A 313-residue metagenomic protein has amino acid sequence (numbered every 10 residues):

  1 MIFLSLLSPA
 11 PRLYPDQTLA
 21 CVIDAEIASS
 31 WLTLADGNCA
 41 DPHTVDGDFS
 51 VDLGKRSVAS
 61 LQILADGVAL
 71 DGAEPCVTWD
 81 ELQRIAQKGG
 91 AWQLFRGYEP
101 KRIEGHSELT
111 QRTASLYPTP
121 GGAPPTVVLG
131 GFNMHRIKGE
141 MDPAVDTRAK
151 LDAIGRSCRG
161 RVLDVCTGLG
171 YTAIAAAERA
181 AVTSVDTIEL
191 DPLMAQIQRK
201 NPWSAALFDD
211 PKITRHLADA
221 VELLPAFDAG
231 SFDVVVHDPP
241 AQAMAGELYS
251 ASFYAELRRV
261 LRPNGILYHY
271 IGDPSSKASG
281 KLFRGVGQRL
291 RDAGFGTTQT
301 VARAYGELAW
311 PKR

Functional and structural regions predicted by a protein language model:
M1-P118: N-terminal auxiliary segments of SAM/dcSAM-dependent transferases
C158-G168: Conserved class I S-adenosyl-L-methionine
L169-V182: Conserved SAM-binding loop of SAM-dependent methyltransferases across substrates and taxa, primarily the Class I
S184-E189: Conserved SAM-binding motif I beta-strand of class I
L190-D228: S-adenosyl-L-methionine
Y249-P263: A short glycine-rich, Lys/Arg-flanked "PGG" loop and its adjoining helix->strand segment in the class I
N264-G272: Conserved beta-strand signature within the Rossmann-like core of class I S-adenosyl-L-methionine
S275-R313: Class I S-adenosyl-L-methionine
